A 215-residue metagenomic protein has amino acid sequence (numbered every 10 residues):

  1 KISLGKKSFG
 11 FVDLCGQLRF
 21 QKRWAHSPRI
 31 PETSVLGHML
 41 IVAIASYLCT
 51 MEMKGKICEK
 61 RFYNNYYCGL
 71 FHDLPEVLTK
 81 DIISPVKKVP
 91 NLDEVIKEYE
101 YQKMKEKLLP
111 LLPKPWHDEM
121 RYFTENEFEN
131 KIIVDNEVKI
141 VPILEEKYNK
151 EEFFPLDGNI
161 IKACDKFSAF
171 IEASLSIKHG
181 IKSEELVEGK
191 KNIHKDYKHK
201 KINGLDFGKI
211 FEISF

Functional and structural regions predicted by a protein language model:
K1-F215: Alpha-helical, largely C-terminal catalytic domains that coordinate divalent metal ions via clustered Asp/Glu/His
